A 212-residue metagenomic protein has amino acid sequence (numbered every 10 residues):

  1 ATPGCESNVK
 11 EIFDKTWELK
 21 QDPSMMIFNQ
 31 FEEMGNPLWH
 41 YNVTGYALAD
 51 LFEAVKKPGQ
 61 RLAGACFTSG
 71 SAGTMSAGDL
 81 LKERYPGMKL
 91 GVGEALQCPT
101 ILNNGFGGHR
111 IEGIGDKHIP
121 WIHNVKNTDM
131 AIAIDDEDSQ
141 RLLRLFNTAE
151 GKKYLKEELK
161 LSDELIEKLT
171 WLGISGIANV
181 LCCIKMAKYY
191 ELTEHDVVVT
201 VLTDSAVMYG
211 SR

Functional and structural regions predicted by a protein language model:
A1-I12: A glycine-rich helix N-cap at a beta->alpha junction
A1-T2, Q30, G91-A95, I134 (+1 more regions): Generic beta-sheet signal
F13, K20-S24, K82-L172, S211-R212: Active-site/ligand-binding loops adjacent to catalytic centers
D22-A72, S76-A77, D138-L169: Active-site/ligand-binding-proximal alpha/beta "capping" segment
A49, Q60, G64, G91 (+3 more regions): Terminal helix/beta-alpha structural elements that buttress the NAD(P)+-binding lobe
C66-D79, T100-I101, I174-C183, Y209: Short glycine/serine/threonine-rich phosphate/pyrophosphate-binding segments that cradle anionic phosphate groups
G78-Y85, A187: Surface-exposed amphipathic alpha-helices with a cationic face
K188-V199, A206-R212: Catalytic phosphate/nucleotide-handling subdomain of diverse soluble enzymes
